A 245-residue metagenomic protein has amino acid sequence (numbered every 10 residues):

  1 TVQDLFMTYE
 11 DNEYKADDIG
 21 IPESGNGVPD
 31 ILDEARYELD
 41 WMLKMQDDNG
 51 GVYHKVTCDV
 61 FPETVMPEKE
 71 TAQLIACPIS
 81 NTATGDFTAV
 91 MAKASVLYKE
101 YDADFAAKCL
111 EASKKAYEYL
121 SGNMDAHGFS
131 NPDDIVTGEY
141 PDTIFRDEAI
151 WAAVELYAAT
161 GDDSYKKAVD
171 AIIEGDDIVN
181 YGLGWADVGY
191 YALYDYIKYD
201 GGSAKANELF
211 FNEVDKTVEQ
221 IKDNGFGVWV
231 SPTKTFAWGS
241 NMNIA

Functional and structural regions predicted by a protein language model:
V2-A245: Glycan-recognition and catalytic cores of secretory/periplasmic carbohydrate-active enzymes
